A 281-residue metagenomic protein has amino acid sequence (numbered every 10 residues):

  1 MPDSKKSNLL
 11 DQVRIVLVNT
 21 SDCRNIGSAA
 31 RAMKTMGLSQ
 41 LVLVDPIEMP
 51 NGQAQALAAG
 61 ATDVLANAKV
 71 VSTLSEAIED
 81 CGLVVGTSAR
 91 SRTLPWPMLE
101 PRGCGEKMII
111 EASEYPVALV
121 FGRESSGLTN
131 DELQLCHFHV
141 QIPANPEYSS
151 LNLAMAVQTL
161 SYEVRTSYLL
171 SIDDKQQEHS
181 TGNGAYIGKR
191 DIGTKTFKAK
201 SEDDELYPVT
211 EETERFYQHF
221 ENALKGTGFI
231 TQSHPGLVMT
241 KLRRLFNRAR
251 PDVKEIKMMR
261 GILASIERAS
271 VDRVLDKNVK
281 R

Functional and structural regions predicted by a protein language model:
M1-R281: Post-transcriptional modification and biogenesis factors for structured RNAs of the translation apparatus
